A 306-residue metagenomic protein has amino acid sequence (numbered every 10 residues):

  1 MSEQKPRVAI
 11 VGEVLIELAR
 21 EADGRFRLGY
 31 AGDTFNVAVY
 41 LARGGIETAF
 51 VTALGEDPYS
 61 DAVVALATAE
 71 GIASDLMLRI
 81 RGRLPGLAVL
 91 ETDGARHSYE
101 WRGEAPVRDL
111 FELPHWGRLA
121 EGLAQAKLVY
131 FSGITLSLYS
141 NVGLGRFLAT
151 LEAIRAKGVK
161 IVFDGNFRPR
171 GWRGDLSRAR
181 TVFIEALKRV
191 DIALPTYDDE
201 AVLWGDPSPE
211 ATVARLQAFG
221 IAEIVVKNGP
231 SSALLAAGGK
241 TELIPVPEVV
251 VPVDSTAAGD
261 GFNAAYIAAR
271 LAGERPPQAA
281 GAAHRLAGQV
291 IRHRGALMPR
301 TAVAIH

Functional and structural regions predicted by a protein language model:
M1-A73, P252: Glycine-rich phosphate/adenosyl-contacting loop at the front of the ribokinase-like
M1-R7, E152-A156, G205, P209-H306: Conserved phosphate-binding/catalytic region of the ribokinase-like
G12-V14, G165, G261: Active-site metal-binding loops of divalent metal-dependent hydrolases
L18, E47-I134, H306: Conserved N-terminal subdomain of the carbohydrate kinase-like
L41, T196, G259: Short, conserved phosphate/pyrophosphate- and ester-handling motifs at nucleotide-, phospho-/glycolipid
E47-T48, S74, V159-I161, I224: Hydrophobic anchor at the start of a short beta-strand that flanks the dinucleotide cofactor-binding loop
L128, I134-A214, S231-A233: Conserved beta-alpha-beta core of the PfkB/ribokinase-like small-molecule kinase fold
